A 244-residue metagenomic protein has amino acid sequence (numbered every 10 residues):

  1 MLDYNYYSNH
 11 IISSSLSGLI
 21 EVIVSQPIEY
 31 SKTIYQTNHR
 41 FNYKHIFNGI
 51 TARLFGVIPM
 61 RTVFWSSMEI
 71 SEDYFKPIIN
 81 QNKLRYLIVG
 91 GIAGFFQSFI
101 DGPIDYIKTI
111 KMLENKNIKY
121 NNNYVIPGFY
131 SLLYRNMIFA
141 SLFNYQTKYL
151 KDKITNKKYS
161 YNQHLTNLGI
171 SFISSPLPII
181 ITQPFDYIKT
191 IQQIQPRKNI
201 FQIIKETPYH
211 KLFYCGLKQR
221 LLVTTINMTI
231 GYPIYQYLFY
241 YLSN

Functional and structural regions predicted by a protein language model:
L2-Q36, Y43-N115, Y120-R197, Y209-N244: Alpha-helical transmembrane segments of eukaryotic organelle membrane transporters and related multi-pass membrane
I200-E206: Long compositionally biased, domain-poor regions of proteins
